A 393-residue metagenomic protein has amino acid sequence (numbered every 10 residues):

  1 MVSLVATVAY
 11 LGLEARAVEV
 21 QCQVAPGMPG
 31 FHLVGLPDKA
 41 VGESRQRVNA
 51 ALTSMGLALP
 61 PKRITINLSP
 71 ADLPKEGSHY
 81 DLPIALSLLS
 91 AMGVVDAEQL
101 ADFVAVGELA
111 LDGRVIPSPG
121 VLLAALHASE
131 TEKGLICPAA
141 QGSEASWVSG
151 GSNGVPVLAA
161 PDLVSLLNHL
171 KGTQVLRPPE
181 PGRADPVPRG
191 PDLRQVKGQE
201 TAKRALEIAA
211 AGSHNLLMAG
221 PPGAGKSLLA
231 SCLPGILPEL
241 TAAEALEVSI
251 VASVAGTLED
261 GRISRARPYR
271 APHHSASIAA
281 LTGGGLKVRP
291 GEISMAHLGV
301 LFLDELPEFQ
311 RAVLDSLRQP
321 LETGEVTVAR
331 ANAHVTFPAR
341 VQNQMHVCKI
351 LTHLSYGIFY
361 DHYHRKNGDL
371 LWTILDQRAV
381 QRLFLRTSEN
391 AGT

Functional and structural regions predicted by a protein language model:
M1-L228, Q310, E322, T327-R330: Peripheral, non-AAA+ core regions of ATP-driven protein-machinery
Q174-I208, G212, A243-S294: P-loop NTPase nucleotide-binding/switch module
M218-T257: Walker A/P-loop
G220, G283, E305: The Walker A (P-loop) glycine that initiates the GxxxxGKT/S ATP-binding motif of P-loop NTPases
Y269-P272, R289-L298, A329-H346: AAA+/SF3 P-loop NTPase mechanochemical coupling elements
K287, D315-F337, S355, R365: Substrate-gripping "pore-loop 1 plus following alpha2 helix"
P290-L321: Conserved AAA+/SF3 P-loop NTPase catalytic/coupling segment centered on the Walker-B
M345-T393: N-terminal low-complexity segments that are often proline-rich with Ser/Thr-Pro
